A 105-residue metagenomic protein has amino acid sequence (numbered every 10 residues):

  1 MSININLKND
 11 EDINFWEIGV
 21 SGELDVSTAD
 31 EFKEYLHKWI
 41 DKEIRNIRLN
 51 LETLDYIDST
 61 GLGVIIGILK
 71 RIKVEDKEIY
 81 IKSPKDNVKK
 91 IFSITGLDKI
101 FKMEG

Functional and structural regions predicted by a protein language model:
M1-G19: Short beta-strand/loop segment at the start of cytosolic alpha/beta domains
E23-I100: Amphipathic alpha-helical interaction surfaces in cytosolic regulatory modules
K102-G105: Short acidic-hydrophobic, aromatic-tinged amphipathic segments that line or gate anion-handling sites
